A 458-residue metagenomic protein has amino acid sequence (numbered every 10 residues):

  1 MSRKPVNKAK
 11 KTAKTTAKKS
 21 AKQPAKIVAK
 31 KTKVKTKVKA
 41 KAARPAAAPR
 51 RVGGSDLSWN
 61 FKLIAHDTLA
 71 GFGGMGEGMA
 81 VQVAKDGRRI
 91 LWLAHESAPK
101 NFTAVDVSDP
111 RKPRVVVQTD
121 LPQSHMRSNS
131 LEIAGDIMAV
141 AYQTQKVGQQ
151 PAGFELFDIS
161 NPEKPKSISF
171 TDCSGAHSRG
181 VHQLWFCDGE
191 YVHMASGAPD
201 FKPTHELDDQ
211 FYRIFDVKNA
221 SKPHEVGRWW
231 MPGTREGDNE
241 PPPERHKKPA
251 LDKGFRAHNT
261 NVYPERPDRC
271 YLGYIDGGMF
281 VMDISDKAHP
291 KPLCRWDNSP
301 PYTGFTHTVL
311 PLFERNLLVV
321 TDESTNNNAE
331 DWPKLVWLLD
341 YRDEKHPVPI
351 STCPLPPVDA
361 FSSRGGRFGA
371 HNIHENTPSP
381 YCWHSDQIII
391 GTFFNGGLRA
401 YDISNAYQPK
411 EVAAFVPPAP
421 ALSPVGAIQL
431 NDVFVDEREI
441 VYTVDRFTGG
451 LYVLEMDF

Functional and structural regions predicted by a protein language model:
S2-F458: Feature marking well-ordered beta-strand scaffolds used for ligand recognition
